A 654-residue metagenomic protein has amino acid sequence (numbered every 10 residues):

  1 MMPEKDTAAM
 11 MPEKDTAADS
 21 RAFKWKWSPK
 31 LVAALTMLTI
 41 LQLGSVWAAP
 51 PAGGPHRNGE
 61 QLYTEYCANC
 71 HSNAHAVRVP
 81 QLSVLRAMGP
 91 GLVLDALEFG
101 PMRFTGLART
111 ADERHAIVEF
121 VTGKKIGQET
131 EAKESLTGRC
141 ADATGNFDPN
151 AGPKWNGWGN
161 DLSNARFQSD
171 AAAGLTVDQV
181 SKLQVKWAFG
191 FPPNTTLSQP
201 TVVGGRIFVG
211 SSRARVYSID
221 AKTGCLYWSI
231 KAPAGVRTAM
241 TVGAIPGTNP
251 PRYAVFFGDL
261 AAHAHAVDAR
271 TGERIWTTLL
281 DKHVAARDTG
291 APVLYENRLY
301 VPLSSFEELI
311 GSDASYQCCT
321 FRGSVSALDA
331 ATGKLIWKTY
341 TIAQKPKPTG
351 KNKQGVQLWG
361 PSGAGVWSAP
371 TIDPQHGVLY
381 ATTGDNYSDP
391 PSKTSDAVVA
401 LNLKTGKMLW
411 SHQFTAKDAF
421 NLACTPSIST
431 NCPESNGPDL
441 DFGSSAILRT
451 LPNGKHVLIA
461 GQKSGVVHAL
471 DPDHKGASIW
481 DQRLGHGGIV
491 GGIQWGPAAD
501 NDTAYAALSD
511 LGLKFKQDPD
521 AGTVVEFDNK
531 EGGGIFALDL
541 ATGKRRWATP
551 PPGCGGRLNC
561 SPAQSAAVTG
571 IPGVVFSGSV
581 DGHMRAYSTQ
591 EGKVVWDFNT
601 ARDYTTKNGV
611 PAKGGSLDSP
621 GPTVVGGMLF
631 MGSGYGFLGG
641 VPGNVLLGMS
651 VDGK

Functional and structural regions predicted by a protein language model:
K14-D15, D19-L35: Bacterial N-terminal signal peptides that target proteins for export
V32-G44: Bacterial N-terminal signal peptides
V46-L62, E134, A141-T144: Electrostatic cytochrome c docking/interface patches
N58, Y63-N69, A74, G89: Short pre-active-site segment immediately N-terminal to redox-active cysteine/selenocysteine motifs in thiol-based
N69, V79-I126, V378: Extracytoplasmic electron-transfer domains, predominantly the class I c-type cytochrome c fold
R78, L162-S169, N194-S198, Y217 (+2 more regions): Short, solvent-exposed loop/turn elements at domain surfaces
S135-V185, P346: Blade/loop signatures of beta-propeller domains
V177-P192, V216-V236, V242-P251, F256-A286 (+7 more regions): Extracytoplasmic/lumenal domain signature
